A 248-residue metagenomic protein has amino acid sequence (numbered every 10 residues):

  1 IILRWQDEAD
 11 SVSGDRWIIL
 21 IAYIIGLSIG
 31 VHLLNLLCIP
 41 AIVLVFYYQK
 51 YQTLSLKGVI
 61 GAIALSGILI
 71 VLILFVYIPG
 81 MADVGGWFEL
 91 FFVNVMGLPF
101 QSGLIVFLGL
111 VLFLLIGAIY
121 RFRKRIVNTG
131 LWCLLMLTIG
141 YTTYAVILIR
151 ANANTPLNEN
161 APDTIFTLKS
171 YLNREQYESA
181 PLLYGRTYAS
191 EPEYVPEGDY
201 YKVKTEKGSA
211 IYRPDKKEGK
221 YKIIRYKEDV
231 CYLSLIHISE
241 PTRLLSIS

Functional and structural regions predicted by a protein language model:
I1-Q6, Y23, P40-Y47, L112-L115: Transmembrane alpha-helical segments
I1-W17, F46-S55: Membrane-interface transmembrane helices that cradle and orient dolichyl/undecaprenyl
S13-L20, L54-L65, V127-C133: Membrane-interfacial loop-to-transmembrane alpha-helix junctions, especially the N-terminal start
I18-G30: Membrane-interface alpha helices of multi-pass inner-membrane proteins
S28-C38, F46-Y120: Membrane-embedded alpha-helical segments of integral membrane proteins
R125-L148: Internal/C-terminal transmembrane anchor helices
G140, A145-R213, I224: Membrane-interface segments at or immediately adjacent to transmembrane helices that form the boundary between
I236-I247: Single conserved hydrophobic/aromatic residue that forms the stacking wall/gate of nucleotide- or nucleobase-binding
